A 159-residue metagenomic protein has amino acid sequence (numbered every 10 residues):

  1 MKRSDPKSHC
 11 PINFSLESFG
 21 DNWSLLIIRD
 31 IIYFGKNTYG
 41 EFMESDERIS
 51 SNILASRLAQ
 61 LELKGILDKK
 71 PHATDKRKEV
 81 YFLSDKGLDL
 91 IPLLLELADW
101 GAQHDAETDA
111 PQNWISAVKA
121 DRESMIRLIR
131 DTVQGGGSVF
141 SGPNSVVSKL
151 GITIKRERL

Functional and structural regions predicted by a protein language model:
M1-F19, I152-K155: N-terminal leader segment of winged-helix/HTH proteins
D5-P6, S15, D30, G65-D68 (+2 more regions): Short, contiguous, well-ordered secondary-structure segments
C10-I49: N-terminal helix-turn-helix DNA-binding core of bacterial DNA-binding proteins
G20, A73-E96: Basic, amphipathic "hinge/linker" alpha-helix immediately C-terminal to the N-terminal HTH DNA-binding motif
G40, A59, E79: Residues within the helices of the helix-turn-helix
S45-H72, K76: Canonical helix-turn-helix DNA-binding module
P92-L159: C-terminal regulatory/oligomerization modules of transcriptional regulators
